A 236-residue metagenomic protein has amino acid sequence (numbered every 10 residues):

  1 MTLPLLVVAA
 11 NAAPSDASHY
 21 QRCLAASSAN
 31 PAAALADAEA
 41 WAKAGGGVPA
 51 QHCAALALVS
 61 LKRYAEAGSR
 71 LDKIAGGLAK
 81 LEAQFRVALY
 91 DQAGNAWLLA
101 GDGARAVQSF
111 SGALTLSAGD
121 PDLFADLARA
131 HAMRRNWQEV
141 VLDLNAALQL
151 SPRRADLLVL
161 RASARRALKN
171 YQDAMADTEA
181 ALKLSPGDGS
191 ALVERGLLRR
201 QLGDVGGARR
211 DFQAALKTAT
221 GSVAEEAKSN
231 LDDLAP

Functional and structural regions predicted by a protein language model:
L5-S69, P236: N-terminal leader/linker segments that initiate helical-solenoid repeat arrays
D16, V48-P49, E82, V87 (+5 more regions): Helix-start (N-cap) detector for alpha-helical repeat units in TPR-like alpha-solenoids, especially tetratricopeptide
R22-L24, L56, N95, R129 (+3 more regions): Residue-level recognition of tetratricopeptide repeat
S28, S60-L61, L99, M133-R134 (+3 more regions): Register position in tetratricopeptide repeats
A40-W41, K73-I74, G112-A113, A146-A147 (+2 more regions): Canonical positions in the second alpha-helix
K43-A44, G77-L81, L116, L150 (+2 more regions): Structural marker of alpha-solenoid helical repeat scaffolds
C53, Q92, D126, L160 (+2 more regions): Canonical tetratricopeptide repeat
